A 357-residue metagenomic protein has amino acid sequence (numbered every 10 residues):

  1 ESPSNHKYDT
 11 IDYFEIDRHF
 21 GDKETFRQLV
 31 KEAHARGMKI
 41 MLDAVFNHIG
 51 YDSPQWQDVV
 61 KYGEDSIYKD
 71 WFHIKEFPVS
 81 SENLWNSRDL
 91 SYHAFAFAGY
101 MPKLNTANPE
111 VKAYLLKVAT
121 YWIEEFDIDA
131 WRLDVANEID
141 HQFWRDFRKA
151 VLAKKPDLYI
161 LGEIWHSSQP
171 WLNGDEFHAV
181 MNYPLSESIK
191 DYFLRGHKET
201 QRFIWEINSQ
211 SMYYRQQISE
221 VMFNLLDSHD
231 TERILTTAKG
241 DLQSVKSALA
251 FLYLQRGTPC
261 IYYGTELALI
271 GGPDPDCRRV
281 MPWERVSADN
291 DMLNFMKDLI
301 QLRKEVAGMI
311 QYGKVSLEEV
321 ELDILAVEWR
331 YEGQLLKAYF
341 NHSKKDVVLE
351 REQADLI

Functional and structural regions predicted by a protein language model:
E1-T120, E124-E125, F147-A153: Substrate-binding/active-site clefts of carbohydrate-active enzymes
K7-K23, F97-K112, D129-E138, S188-K198 (+2 more regions): The substrate-binding groove and active-site-proximal loops of carbohydrate-active enzymes, especially glycoside
Y13, A33, D43, L115 (+8 more regions): Conserved, mostly hydrophobic/aromatic
I40-L42, W131, I160-G162, M181 (+2 more regions): Hydrophobic faces of well-ordered beta-strands that scaffold small-molecule active sites in alpha/beta enzyme cores
H48, W56-V60, E124, D134-Q217 (+5 more regions): Active-site-proximal helices and loops of the catalytic beta/alpha 8
Q216-G240, D276: Active-site clefts of carbohydrate-active enzymes
I261-L267, G271: Short acidic/histidine-rich active-site segments
Q301, S316-Q353: Carbohydrate-binding surface patches
